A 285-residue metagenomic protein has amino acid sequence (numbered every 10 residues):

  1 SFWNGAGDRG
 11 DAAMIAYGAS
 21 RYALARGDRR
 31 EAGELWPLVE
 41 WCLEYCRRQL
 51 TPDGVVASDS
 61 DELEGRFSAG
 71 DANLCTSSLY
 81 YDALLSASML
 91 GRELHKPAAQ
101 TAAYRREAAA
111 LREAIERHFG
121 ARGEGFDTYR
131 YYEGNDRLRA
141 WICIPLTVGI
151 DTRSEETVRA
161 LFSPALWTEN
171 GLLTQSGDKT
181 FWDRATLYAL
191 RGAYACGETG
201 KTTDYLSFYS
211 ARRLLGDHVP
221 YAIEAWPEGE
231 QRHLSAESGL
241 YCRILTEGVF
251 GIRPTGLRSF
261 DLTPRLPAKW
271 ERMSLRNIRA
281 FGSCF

Functional and structural regions predicted by a protein language model:
S1, A12, G33, P37-E44 (+5 more regions): Active-site core of glycosidic bond-cleaving carbohydrate-active enzymes
F2-R9, R21-Y22: Aromatic/His-enriched, Gly/Pro-containing loop or helix-boundary segments that lie immediately adjacent to catalytic
M14, G18-A25: Hydrophobic/aromatic-rich effector regions of fungal transcription factors
A23, R30-L35: Acidic/aromatic-lined carbohydrate-recognition and catalytic surfaces of CAZymes acting on diverse glycans
L24, E44-R47: HEAT/HEAT-like alpha-solenoid repeats
D28, K96-P97, E198: Residues in the short coil linking paired helices within alpha-helical repeat scaffolds
T51, V55, S60-G65: A short, charged helix-loop
P97, A102-R106, A110, H118 (+2 more regions): Beta-rich accessory regions
